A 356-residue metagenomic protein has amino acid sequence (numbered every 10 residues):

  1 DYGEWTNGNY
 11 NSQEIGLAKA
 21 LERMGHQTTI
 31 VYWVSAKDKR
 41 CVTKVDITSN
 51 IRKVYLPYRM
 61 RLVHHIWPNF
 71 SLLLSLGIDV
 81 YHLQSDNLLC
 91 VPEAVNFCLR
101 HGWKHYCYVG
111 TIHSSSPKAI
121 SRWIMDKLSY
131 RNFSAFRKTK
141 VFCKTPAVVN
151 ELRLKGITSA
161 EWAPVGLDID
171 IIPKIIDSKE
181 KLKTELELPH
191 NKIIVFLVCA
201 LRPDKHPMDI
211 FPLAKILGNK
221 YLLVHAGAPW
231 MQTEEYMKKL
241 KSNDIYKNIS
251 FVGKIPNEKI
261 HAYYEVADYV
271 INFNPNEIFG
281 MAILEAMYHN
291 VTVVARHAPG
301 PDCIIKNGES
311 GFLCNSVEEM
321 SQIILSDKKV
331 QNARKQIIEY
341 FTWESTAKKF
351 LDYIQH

Functional and structural regions predicted by a protein language model:
D1-K39: N-terminal subdomain of nucleotide-sugar transferases
G16, L99-R100, W123-V141: Membrane-proximal helix-turn-helix segments that form the acceptor-binding/catalytic region of lipid-linked
Y130-D177: Donor nucleotide-sugar binding/catalytic pocket of nucleotide-sugar-dependent glycosyltransferases
P189-K205, F211-K215, V224: Conserved donor-binding/catalytic core segment of Leloir-type glycosyltransferases
Y236-I255: Nucleotide-activated donor-binding/catalytic signature segment of Leloir-type glycosyltransferases, i.e., the conserved
K254-I255, A262-A267: Short alpha-helical donor nucleotide-sugar binding micro-motif in glycosyltransferases
P275: Aromatic "clamp/platform" in nucleotide-sugar-dependent glycosyltransferases that forms part of the donor/acceptor
T292-A295: Short hydrophobic beta-strand element within catalytic cores of glycosyltransferases and related nucleotide-activated
